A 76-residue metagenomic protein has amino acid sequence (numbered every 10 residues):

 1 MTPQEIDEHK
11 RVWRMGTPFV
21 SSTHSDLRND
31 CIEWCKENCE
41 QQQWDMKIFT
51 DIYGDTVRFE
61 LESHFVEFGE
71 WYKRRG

Functional and structural regions predicted by a protein language model:
M1-T50: The feature represents the first ordered module of a protein
F49-G76: Short, compact, well-ordered microdomains
